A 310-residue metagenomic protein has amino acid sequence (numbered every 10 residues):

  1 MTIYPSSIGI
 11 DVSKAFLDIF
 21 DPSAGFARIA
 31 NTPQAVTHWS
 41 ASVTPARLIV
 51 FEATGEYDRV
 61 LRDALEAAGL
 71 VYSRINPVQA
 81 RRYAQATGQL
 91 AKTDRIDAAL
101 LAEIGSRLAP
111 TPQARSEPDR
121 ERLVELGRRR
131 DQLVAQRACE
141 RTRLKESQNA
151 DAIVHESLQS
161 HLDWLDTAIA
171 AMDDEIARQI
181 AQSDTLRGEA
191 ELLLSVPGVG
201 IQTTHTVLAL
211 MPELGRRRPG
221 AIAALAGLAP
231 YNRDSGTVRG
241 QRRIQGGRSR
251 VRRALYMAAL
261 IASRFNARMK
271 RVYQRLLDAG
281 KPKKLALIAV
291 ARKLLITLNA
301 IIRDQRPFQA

Functional and structural regions predicted by a protein language model:
T2-I3, S73-S195, H205: Long, charge-rich intrinsically disordered scaffolds of nucleic-acid metabolism proteins
P5-V12: Two-metal-ion RNase H-like nuclease active-site motif
F16-T37: Short glycine-rich, Thr/Ser-proximal phosphate-binding strand/loop in the N-terminal lobe of ATP-dependent enzymes
R28-I29, I201, T206-A279, K283 (+1 more regions): Phosphate-backbone recognition surface of nucleic-acid-processing proteins
P33-L48: Short, basic/hydrophobic alpha-helical segments
R47-Y57: Short glycine-rich phosphate-binding loop at a beta-alpha junction
D278-A310: Basic, amphipathic alpha-helical segments enriched in Lys/Arg and hydrophobic/aromatic residues
